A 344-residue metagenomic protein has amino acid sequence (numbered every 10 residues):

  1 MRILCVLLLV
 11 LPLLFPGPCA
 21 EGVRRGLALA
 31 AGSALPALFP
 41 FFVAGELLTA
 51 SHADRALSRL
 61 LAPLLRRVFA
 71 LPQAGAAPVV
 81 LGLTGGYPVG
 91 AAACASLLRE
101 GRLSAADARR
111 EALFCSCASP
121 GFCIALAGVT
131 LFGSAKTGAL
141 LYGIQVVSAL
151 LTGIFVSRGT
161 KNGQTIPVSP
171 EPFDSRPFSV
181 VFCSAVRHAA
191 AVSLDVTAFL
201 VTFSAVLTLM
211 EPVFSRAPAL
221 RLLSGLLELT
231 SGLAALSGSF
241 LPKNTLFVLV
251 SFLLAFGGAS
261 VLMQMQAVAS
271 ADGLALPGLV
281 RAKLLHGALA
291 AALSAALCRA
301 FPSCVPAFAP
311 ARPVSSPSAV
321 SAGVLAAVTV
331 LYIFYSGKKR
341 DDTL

Functional and structural regions predicted by a protein language model:
M1-R2, V6-L8, P120-P167, L285 (+3 more regions): Transmembrane helix-loop-helix hairpins in multi-pass inner-membrane proteins
V6-P18, V23-L35, F39-V43, L47 (+2 more regions): Selected transmembrane alpha-helices and immediately adjacent juxtamembrane segments of polytopic inner-membrane
L9, D107-C115, P170-P172, P218-R221: Short, amphipathic, aromatic/basic-enriched membrane-interface segments that mark the entry/exit of transmembrane
L13-R24, A50-D54, A125-A127, A135 (+5 more regions): Transmembrane helix-loop junctions in multi-pass membrane proteins
R25-G32, R59-A70, C183-A191, S224 (+1 more regions): Short amphipathic alpha-helical coupling elements at transmembrane boundaries
A53, F182, V186-L254, G258: Transmembrane helical segments that form the transport core of multi-pass membrane transport proteins
V68-F132, L223-F240, V248-D272, R281-L284: Alpha-helical membrane segments and immediately flanking helix-loop junctions that form or couple to the substrate/ion
S104, G121-F122, L150, L246-G337: C-terminal transmembrane helix pair
